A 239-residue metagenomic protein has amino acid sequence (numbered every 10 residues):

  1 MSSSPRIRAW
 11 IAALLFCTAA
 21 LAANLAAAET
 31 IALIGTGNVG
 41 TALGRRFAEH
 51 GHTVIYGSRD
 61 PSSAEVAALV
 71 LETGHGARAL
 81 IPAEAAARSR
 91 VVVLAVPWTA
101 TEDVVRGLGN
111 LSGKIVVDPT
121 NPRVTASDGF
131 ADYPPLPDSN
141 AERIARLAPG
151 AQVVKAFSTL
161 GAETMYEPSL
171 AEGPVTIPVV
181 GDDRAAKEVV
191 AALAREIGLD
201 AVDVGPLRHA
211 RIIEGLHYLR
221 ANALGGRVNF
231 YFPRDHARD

Functional and structural regions predicted by a protein language model:
M1-I7: N-terminal secretory signal peptides that target proteins for export/translocation
I11-A22: Bacterial N-terminal signal peptides
L21-E65: NAD(P)+-binding Rossmann beta1-loop-alpha1 motif at the extreme N-terminus of oxidoreductases
E49-V91, V96-D103, G107-N110: Conserved N-terminal Rossmann-fold NAD(P) cofactor-binding segment
I55, G129-P137, P168-A185: Short beta-strand and adjoining strand-loop segment in the mid-core of the Rossmann-like NAD(P)-dependent dehydrogenase
G107-G113, A148, A171: Short, conserved loop/helix-junction motifs that constitute active-site signature segments in enzyme catalytic cores
T120-V154, T159-E163, E167-S169: Rossmann-fold NAD(P)-binding glycine/threonine-rich loop
V175-D239: Active-site-lining helix/loop region of Rossmann-like oxidoreductase modules
